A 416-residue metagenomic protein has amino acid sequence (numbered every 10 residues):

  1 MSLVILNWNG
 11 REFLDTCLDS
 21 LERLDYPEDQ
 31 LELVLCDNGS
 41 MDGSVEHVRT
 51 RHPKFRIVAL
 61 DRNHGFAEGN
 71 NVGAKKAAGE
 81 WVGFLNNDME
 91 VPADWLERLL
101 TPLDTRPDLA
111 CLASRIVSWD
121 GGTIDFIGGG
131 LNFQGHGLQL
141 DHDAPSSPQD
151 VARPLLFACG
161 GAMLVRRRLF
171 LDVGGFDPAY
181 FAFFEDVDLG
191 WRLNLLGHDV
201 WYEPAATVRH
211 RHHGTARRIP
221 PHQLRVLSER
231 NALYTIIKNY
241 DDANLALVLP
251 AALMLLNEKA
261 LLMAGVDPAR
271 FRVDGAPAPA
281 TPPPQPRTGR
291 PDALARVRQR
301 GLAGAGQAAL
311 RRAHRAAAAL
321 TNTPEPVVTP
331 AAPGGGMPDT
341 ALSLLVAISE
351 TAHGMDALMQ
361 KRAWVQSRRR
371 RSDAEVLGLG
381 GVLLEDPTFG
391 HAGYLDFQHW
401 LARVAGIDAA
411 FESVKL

Functional and structural regions predicted by a protein language model:
M1-R23, D29: N-proximal low-complexity "stem/linker" segments adjacent to membrane-targeting elements
S20, P27, D37-E46, R62: A conserved acidic beta->alpha catalytic loop
A59-A77, N87-M89, R98: Glycine-rich, basic loop-to-helix element that forms the pyrophosphate-binding segment of sugar-nucleotide handling
V82: Short aromatic/hydrophobic "clamp" motif used to bind/position activated sugar donors
M89-N132: Conserved donor NDP-sugar-binding/catalytic core segment of glycosyltransferases
R98-L99, L156-T207: A short, conserved alpha-helix in the catalytic core of glycosyltransferases
T123-F126, F133-L138, A144-R168, D172 (+2 more regions): A recurrent flexible, glycine/aromatic-enriched loop bordering the glycosyltransferase active site that acts as
L196-M359: Active-site-adjacent helix/loop segment of glycosyltransferases that harbors family-specific signature motifs
